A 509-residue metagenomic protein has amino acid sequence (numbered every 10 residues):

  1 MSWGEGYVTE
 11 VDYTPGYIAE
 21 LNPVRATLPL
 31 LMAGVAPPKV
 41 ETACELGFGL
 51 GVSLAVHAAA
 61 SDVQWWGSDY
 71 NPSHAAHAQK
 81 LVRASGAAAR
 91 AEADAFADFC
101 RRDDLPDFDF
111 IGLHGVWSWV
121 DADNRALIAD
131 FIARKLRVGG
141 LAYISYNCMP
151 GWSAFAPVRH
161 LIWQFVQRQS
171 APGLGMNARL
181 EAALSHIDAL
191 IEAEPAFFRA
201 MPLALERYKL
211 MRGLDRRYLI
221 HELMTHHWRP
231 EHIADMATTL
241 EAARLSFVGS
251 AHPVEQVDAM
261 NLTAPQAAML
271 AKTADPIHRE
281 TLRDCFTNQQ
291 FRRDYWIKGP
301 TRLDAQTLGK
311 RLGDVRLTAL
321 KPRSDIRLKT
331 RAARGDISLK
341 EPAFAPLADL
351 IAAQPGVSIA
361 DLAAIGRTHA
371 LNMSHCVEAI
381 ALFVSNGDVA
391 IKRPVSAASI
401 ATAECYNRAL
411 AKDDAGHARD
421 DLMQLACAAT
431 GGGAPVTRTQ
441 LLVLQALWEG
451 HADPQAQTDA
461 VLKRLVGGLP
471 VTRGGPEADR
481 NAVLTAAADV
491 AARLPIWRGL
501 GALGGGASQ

Functional and structural regions predicted by a protein language model:
V8-E41: Conserved alpha-helix/loop element of class I SAM-dependent methyltransferases that forms part of the SAM/SAH-binding
L50-D62: Conserved SAM-binding loop of SAM-dependent methyltransferases across substrates and taxa, primarily the Class I
Q64-D69: Conserved SAM-binding motif I beta-strand of class I
R101-I111: A short acidic, Gly/Pro-enriched loop at the edge of an enzyme's catalytic core that lines a small-molecule cofactor
A126-V138: A short glycine-rich, Lys/Arg-flanked "PGG" loop and its adjoining helix->strand segment in the class I
G139-N147: Conserved beta-strand signature within the Rossmann-like core of class I S-adenosyl-L-methionine
Y146-L174, A183-A196: Conserved class I S-adenosyl-L-methionine
D258-K272, H278-R292, D336-Q509: Long, charge-rich, low-complexity alpha-helical segments
